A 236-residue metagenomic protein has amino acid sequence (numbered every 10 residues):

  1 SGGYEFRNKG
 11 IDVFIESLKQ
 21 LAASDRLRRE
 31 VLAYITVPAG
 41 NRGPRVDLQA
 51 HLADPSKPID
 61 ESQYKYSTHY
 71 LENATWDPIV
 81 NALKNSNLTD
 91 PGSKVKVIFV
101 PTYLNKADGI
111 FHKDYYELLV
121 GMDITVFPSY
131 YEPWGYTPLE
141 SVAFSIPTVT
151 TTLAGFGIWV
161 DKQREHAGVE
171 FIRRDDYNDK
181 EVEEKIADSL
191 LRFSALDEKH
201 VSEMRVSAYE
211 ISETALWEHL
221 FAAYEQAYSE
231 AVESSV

Functional and structural regions predicted by a protein language model:
S1-Y116, R174: Conserved catalytic-core segment of nucleotide-activated headgroup transferases in glycan assembly
F6-K9, K180, T214: A short, basic/aromatic alpha-helical/loop segment that forms part of the nucleotidyl-sugar donor-binding site
K9-V13, S129, G135, L216: Active-site helix-initiating loop/hinge in glycosyltransferases
I15, S202-R205, F221-A222: Conserved positions within tetratricopeptide repeat
E16-G43, E140-E170, Q226-V232: C-terminal, active-site-flanking charged/polar segments
Y116-P133: Acidic donor-binding loop of glycosyltransferase active sites
P128-V206, E210-S212: Catalytic binding pocket for nucleotide-activated donors in carbohydrate/polymer assembly enzymes
W217-V236: C-terminal alpha-helical cap of glycosyltransferases
